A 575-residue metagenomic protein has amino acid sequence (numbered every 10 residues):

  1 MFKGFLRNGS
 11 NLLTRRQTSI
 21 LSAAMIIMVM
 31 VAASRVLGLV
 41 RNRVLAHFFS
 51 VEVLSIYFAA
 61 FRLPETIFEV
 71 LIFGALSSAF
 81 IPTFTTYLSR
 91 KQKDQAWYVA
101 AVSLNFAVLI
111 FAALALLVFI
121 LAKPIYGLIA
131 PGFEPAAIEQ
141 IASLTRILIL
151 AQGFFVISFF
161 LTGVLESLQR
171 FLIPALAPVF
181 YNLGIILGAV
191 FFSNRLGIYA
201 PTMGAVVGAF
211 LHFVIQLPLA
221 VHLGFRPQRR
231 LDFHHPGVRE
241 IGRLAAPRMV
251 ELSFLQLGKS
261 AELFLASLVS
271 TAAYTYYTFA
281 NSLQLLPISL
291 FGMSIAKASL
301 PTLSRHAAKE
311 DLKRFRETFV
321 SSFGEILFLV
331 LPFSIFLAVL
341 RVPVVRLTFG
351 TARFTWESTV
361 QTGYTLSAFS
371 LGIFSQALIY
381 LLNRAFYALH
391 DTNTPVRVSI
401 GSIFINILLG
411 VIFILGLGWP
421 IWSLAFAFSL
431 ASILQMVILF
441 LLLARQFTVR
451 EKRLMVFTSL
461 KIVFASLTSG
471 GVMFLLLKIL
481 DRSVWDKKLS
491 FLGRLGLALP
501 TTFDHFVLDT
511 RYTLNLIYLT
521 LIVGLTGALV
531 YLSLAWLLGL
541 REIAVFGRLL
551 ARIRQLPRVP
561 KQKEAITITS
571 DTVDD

Functional and structural regions predicted by a protein language model:
F2-D575: Membrane-embedded alpha-helical bundles of multi-pass transporters/translocases, especially carrier/permease families
